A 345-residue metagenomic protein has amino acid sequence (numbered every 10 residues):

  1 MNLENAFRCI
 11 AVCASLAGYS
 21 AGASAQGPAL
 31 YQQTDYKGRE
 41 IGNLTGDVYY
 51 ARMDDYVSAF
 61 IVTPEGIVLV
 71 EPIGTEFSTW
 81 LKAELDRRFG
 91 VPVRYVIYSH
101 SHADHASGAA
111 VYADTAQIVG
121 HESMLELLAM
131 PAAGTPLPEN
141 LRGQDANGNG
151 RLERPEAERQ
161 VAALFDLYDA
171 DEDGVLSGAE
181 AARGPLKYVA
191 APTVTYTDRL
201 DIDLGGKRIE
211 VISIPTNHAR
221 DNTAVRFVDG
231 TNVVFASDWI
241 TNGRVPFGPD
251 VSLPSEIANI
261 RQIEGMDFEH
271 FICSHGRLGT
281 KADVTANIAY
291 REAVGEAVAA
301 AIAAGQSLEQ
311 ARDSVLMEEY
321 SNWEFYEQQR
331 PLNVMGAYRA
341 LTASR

Functional and structural regions predicted by a protein language model:
M1-I10: Bacterial N-terminal signal peptides that target proteins for export
S20-G22: N-terminal signal peptide c-region/cleavage motif recognized by signal peptidases
Q26, E126, P131-I214, R220 (+4 more regions): Metallo-beta-lactamase
Q26-A29, N149-R151, E156-A162, D166 (+4 more regions): Accessory terminal helices/loops
R39-E84, T223-F227, T231-S237: Conserved beta-strand hairpin/beta-sheet module of binuclear metal-dependent hydrolase folds, prominently
D47, I61, E71, L85 (+10 more regions): Divalent metal-coordination and catalytic microenvironments
P64-E65, E76-G120, E139, M266: Active-site metal-binding motif and surrounding structural segment of the metallo-beta-lactamase
G66-I67, G74-E76, D201, R208-A300: Metallo-beta-lactamase
